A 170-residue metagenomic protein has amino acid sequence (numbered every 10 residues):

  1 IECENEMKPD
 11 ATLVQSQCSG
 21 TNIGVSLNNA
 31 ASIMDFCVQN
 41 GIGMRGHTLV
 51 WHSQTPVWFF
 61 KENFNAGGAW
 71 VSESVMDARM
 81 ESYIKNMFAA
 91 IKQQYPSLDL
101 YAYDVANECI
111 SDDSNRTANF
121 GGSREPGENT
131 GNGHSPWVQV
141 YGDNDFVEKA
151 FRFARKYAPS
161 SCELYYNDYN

Functional and structural regions predicted by a protein language model:
E2-S16, G20-F146, A150-Y165, Y169: Substrate-binding cleft and catalytic face of glycoside hydrolase catalytic domains, especially the flexible beta-alpha
